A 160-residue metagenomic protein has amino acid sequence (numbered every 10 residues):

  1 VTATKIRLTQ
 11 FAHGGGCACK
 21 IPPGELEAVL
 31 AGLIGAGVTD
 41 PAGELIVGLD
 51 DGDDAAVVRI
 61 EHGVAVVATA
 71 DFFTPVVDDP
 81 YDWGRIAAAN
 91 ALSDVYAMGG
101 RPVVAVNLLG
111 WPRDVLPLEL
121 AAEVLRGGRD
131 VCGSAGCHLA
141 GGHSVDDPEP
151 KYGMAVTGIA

Functional and structural regions predicted by a protein language model:
T2-A97, A140: N-terminal glycine-rich phosphate/pyrophosphate-binding loops that anchor nucleotide-derived ligands and cofactors
H62-V76, R85, R101-A160: Glycine-rich anion-binding loops of enzyme active sites
